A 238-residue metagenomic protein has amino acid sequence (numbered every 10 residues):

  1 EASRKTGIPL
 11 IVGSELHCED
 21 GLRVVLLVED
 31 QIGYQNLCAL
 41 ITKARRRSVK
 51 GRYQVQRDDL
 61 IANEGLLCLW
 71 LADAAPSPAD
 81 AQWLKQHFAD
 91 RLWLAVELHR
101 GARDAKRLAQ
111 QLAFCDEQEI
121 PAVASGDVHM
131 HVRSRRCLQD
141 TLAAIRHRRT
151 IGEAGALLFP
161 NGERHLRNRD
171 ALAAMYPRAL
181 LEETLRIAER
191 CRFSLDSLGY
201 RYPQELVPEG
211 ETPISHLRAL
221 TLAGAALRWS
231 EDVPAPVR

Functional and structural regions predicted by a protein language model:
E1-S3, K85, C115, A188: A generic structural signal for well-ordered alpha-helical segments
E1-V12: N-terminal cofactor/phosphate-binding cores enriched in small/glycine residues, especially glycine-rich loops such as
A2, A109-Q111, C137-L142: Short secondary-structure boundary/capping segments
I11-L98, R133-R238: Conserved active-site carboxylates
H99-A109: Active-site glycine- and acidic-residue-rich loops that bind and position anionic ligands or nucleotide-like cofactors
Q110, E117-E119: Residues lining hydrophobic/aromatic ligand-binding pockets adjacent to catalytic sites
P121-S134: Short acidic/histidine-rich active-site segments
